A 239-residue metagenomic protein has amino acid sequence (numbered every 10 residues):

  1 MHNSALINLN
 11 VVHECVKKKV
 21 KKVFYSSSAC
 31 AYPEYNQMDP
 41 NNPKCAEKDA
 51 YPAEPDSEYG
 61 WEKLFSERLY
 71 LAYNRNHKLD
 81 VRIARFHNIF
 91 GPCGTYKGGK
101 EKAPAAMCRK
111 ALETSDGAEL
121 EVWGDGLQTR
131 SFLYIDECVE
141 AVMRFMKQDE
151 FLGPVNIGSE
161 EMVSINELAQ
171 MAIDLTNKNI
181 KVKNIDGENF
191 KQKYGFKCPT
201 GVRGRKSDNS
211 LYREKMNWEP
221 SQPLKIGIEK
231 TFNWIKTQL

Functional and structural regions predicted by a protein language model:
H2: Active-site Tyr-X3-Lys motif and surrounding loop/helix of classical short-chain dehydrogenase/reductase
L9-E58: Conserved Rossmann-fold NAD(P)-dependent oxidoreductase catalytic core, especially the SDR/UDP-sugar
V23-Y25, R82-N88, E121-V122, S131 (+1 more regions): Structural signature of the Rossmann-like NAD(P)-dependent dehydrogenase/reductase core
A29, M107, E160: Conserved short acidic donor-positioning loop in nucleotide-sugar-dependent glycosyltransferases
A31-P33, E54-E58, R82-P104, Q128-T129: Flexible, glycine-rich beta-alpha linker
E54-R85, A106-D116: Active-site Tyr-X1-5-Lys
E113-L239: C-terminal substrate-binding subdomain of Rossmann-fold SDR/epimerase-dehydratase oxidoreductases
